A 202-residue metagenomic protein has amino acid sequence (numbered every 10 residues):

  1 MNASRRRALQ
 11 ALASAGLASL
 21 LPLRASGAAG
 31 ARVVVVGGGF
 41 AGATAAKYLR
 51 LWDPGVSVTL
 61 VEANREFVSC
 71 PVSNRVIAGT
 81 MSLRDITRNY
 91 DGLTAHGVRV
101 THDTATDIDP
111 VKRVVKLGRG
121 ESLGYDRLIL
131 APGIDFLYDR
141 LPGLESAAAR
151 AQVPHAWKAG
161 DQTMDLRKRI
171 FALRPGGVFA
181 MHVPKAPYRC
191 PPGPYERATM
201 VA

Functional and structural regions predicted by a protein language model:
M1-G16: N-terminal secretory signal peptides and thylakoid transit peptides that target proteins across membranes
L12, P132-G133, V183: Glycine-rich, N-terminal phosphate-binding loop of Rossmann-like dinucleotide-binding domains
G16-A29: A short, basic/flexible loop-to-alpha-helix module at the beginning of a structural domain
G27-G55, A147, V153-A202: Rossmann-like dinucleotide/flavin-binding elements
A41, E66, D135: Conserved Rossmann-like nucleotide-cofactor binding loop
L51-Y125: N-terminal Rossmann-like dinucleotide/flavin-binding domain of flavoprotein oxidoreductases that bind FAD/FMN
G124-G133: Short hydrophobic core segments
D135-L144: Flavin (primarily FAD) binding-site architecture
